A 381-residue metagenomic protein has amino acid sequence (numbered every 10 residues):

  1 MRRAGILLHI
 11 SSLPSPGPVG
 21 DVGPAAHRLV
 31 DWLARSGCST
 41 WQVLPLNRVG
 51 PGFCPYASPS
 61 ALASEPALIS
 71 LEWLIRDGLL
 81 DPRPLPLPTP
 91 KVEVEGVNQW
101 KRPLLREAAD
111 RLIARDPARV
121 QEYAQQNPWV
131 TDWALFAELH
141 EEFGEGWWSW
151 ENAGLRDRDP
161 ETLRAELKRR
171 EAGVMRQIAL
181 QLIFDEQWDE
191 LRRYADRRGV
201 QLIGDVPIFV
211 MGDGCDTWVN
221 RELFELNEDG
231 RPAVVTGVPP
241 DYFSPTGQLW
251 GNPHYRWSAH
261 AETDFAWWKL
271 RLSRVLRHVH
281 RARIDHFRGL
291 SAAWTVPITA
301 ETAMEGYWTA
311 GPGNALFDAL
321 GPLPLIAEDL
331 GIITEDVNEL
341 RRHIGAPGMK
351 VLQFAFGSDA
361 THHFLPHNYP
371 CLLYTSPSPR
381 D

Functional and structural regions predicted by a protein language model:
M1-R221: Acidic/aromatic-lined carbohydrate-recognition and catalytic surfaces of CAZymes acting on diverse glycans
S11-V22, R170-L182, Q248-A266, E301-T309: The substrate-binding groove and active-site-proximal loops of carbohydrate-active enzymes, especially glycoside
C38, V279-R281, A346: A structural motif
A57-L80, T217-D241, G306-N314, A346-F356: Acidic, His- and aromatic-enriched active-site or binding-groove loops in soluble protein domains that engage sugars
E122-P160, V234-R283, F287-A292, I298-E301: Active-site cores of enzymes that catalyze phosphoryl transfer or operate on phosphate-rich substrates
L191, L270-R283, F287-D336: Active-site neighborhood of glycoside hydrolase catalytic domains
M211-E222, I332-K350: Substrate-binding cleft/loops of secretory-pathway carbohydrate-active enzymes
Y374-D381: Conserved small/polar residues in nucleotide/adenosyl-binding loops
